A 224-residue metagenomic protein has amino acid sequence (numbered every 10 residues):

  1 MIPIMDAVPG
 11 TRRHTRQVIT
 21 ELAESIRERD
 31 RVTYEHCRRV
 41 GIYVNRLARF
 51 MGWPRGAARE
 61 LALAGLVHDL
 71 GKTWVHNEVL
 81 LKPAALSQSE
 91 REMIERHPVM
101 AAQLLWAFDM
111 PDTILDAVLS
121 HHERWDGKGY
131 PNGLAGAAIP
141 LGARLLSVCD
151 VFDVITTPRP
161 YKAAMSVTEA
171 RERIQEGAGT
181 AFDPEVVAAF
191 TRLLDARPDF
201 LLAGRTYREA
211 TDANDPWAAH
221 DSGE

Functional and structural regions predicted by a protein language model:
M5-E224: Metal-dependent catalytic cores of enzymes that make or break cyclic nucleotides and related phosphoester linkages
